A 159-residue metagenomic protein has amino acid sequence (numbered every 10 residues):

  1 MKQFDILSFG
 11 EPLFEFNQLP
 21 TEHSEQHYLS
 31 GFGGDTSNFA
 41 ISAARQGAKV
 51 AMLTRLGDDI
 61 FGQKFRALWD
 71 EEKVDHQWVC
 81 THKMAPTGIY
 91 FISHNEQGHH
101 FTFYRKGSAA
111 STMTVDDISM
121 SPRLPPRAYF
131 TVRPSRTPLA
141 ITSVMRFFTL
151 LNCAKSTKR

Functional and structural regions predicted by a protein language model:
M1-D75: Glycine-rich phosphate/adenosyl-contacting loop at the front of the ribokinase-like
M1-L7, D70, H99-R159: Ribokinase/PfkB-type carbohydrate-kinase core domain
F9, L53-L56, H82, H94 (+1 more regions): Acidic/polar N-terminal loop/beta-strand segments that form early-domain functional surfaces
E25, R55-D58, M84, E96 (+1 more regions): Short beta->alpha junction loops/turns
K49-V50, H76, F101, R159: Hydrophobic anchor at the start of a short beta-strand that flanks the dinucleotide cofactor-binding loop
A67-A85, S93-N95: A glycine-rich helix N-cap at a beta->alpha junction
K83, T87-I89, S111-M113: Short phosphate-binding loop-to-helix
